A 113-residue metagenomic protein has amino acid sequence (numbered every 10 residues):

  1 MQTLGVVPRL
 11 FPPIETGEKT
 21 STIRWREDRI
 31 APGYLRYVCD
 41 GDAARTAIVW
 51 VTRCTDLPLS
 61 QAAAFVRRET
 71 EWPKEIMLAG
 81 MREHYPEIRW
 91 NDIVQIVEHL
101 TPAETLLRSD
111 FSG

Functional and structural regions predicted by a protein language model:
M1-G113: Structured alpha/beta reader/binder surfaces that contact nucleic acids or chromatin modification marks
